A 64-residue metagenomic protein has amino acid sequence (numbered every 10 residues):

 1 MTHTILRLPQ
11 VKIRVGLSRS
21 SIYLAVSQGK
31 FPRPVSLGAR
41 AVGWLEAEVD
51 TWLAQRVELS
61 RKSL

Functional and structural regions predicted by a protein language model:
M1-Q28, E48, A54-V57: Polyanion-binding surface elements
P34-S36: Beta-hairpin "wing" of winged helix-turn-helix
A41-L45: Minor-groove-contacting beta-hairpin "wing" of winged helix-turn-helix DNA-binding domains
E58-L64: C-terminal secondary-structure termini that scaffold catalytic or DNA-interacting sites
